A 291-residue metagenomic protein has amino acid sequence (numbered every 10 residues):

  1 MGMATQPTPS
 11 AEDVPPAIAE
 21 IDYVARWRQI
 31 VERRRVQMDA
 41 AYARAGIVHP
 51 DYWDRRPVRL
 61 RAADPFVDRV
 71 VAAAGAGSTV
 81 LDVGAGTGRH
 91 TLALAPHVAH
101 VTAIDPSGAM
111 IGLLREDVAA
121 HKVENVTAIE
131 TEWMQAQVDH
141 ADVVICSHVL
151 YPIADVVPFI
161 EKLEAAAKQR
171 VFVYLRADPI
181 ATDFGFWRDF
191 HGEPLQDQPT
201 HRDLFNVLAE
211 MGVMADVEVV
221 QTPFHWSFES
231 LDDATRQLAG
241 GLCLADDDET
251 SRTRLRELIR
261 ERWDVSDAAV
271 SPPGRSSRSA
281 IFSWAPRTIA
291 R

Functional and structural regions predicted by a protein language model:
G2-A74: Conserved class I S-adenosyl-L-methionine
G77-G86: Conserved class I S-adenosyl-L-methionine
T87-M134: Class I SAM-dependent methyltransferase SAM/SAH-binding core
V143-D155: A short SAM/SAH-binding and catalytic strip from SAM-dependent methyltransferases
V157-F172: A short glycine-rich, Lys/Arg-flanked "PGG" loop and its adjoining helix->strand segment in the class I
R170-Q196: Conserved class I S-adenosyl-L-methionine
D197-G212: Short alpha-helix
D216-R291: Conserved Class I S-adenosyl-L-methionine
